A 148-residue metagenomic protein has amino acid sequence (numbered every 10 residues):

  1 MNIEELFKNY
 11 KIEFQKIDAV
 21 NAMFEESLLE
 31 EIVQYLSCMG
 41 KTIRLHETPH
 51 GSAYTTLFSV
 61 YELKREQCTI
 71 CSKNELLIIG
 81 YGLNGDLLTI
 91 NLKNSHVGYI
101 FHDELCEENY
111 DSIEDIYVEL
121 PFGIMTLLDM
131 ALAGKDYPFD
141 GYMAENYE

Functional and structural regions predicted by a protein language model:
M1-L88, F139-E148: A surface-exposed partner-binding patch
D86, I100-D103: Beta-strand-rich cores of mature extracytoplasmic or soluble domains
D86-T89, E107-N109: Short catalytic/ligand-binding loop motif for oxyanion handling, primarily in non-cytosolic enzymes, centered on
N91-N94: Short acidic-glycine loop/turn motifs at beta-strand connectors
D103-G134: Compact, glycine/acidic-enriched structural inserts
